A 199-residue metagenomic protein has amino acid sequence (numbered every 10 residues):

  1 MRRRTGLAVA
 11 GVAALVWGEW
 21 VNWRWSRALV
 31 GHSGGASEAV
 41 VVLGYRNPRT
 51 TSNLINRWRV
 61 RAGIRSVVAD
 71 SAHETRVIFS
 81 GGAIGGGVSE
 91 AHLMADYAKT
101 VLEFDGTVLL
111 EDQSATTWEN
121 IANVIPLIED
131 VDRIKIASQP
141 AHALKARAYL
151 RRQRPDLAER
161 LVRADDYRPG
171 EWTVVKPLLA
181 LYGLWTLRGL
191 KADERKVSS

Functional and structural regions predicted by a protein language model:
M1-R3, W58, E194: Short, intrinsically disordered low-complexity segments
M1-W23: Hydrophobic alpha-helical topogenic segments used for membrane insertion/localization
G6-A8, G63, R151, A192: General helical structural elements
L7, V12, G35-A36, T107 (+3 more regions): Intrinsically disordered, low-complexity regions
V21-L179: A structural signal for short, hydrophobic/glycine-enriched beta-strand patches
P169-S199: C-terminal capping/extension of enzyme domains
